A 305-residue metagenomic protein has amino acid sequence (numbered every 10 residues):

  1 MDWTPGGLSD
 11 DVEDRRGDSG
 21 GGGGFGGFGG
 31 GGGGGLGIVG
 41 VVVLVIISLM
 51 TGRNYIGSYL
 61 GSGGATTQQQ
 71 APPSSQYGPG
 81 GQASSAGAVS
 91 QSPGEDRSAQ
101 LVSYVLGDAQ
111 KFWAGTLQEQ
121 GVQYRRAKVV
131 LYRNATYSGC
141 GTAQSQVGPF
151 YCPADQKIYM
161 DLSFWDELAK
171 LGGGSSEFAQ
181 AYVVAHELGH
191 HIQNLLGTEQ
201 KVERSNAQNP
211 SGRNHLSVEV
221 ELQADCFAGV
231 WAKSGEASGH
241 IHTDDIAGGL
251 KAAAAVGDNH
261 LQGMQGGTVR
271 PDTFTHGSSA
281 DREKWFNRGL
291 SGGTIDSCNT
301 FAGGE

Functional and structural regions predicted by a protein language model:
M1-P5: N-terminal targeting leaders characterized by basic, low-complexity, disordered sequences that direct proteins
G6-F25, L36, V41-T275, K284-N287 (+2 more regions): A Zn2+-metalloprotease active-site environment signal
G26-G32: Membrane-penetrating hydrophobic segments
D281: Short alpha-helical
